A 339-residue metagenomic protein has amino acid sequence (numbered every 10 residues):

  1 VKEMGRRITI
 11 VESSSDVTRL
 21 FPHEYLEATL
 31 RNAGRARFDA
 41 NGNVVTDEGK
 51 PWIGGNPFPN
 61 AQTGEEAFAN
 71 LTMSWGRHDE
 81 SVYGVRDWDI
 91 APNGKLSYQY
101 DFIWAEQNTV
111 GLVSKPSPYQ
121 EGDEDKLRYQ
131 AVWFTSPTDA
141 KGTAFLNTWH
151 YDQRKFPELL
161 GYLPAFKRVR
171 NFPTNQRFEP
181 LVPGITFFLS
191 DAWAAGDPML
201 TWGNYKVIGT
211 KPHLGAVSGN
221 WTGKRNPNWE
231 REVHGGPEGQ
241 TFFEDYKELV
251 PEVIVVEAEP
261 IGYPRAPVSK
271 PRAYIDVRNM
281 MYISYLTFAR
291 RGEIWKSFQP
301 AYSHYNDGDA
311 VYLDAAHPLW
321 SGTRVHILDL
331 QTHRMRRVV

Functional and structural regions predicted by a protein language model:
V1-G55, A165-F166, R177-F243, V250-P251 (+2 more regions): Non-transmembrane domains of secretory- and envelope-associated proteins
V1-P157, L163: Solvent-exposed N-terminal domain segments of exported/luminal and surface proteins
Q130-S136, G161, V255-I261, Y285-T287: Short beta-strand segments that buttress and anchor functional surface loops
K141-T143, K155-F156, A266-P271, I283 (+1 more regions): Short, surface-exposed coil-to-beta transition loops
L159, K167, M280: Conserved hydrophobic/aromatic pocket- or pore-lining residues that grip, position, or stack substrates in active sites
E248-R265, S269-M281, F288-R290: Extended serine/threonine-enriched, polar tracts that run as long, contiguous segments within proteins
